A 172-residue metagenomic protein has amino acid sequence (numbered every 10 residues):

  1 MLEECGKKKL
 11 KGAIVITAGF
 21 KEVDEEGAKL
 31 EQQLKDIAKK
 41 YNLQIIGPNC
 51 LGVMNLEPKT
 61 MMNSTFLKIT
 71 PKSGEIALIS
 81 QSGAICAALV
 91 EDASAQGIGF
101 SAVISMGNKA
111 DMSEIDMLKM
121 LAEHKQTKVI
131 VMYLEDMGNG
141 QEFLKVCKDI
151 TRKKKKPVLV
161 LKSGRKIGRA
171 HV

Functional and structural regions predicted by a protein language model:
M1-R169: Catalytic-core regions of core metabolic enzymes, especially those transforming organic acids/acyl-group intermediates
